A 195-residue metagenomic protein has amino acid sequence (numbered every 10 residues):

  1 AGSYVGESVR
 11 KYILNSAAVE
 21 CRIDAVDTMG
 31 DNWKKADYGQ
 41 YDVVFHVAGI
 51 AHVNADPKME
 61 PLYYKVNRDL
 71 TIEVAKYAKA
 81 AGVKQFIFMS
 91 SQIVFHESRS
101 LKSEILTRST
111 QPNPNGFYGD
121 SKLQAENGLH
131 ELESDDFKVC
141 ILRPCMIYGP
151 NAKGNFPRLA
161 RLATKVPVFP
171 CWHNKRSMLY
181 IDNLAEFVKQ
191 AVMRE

Functional and structural regions predicted by a protein language model:
A1-N15: N-terminal Rossmann NAD(P)H-binding glycine-rich loop of SDR-like oxidoreductase domains
D31-A81, V94-S98: NAD(P)H-binding glycine-rich loop region in Rossmannoid oxidoreductase-like domains and their noncatalytic homologs
A55-D56, R161-L179, Q190-A191, E195: A conserved pocket-lining segment of Rossmann-fold NAD(P)-dependent short-chain dehydrogenase/reductase
K65, S100-I147, T164, V168-H173: Catalytic helix-loop patch of NAD(P)-dependent Rossmann-fold dehydrogenases
I72-F117, C140: Conserved Rossmann-fold NAD(P)-dependent oxidoreductase catalytic core, especially the SDR/UDP-sugar
L123, Y148-R158, A191-E195: Glycine/proline-rich active-site loop of Rossmann-fold NAD(P)-dependent oxidoreductases
I141, P150-K153, W172-A185: Conserved loop-to-helix N-cap of the C-terminal "lid" that shapes the substrate pocket in Rossmann-like
